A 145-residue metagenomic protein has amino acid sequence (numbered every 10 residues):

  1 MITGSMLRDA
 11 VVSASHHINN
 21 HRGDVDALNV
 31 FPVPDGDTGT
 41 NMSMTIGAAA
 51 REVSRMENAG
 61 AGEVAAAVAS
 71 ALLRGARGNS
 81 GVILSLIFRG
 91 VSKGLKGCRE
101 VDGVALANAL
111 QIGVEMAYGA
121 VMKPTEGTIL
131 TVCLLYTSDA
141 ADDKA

Functional and structural regions predicted by a protein language model:
M1-N29: N-terminal amphipathic/basic leader segments beginning at the initiator methionine
G4, H21, R51-L72, I87 (+3 more regions): Transmembrane helical cores of multi-pass ion-transport proteins
S13, H17, N41, A48 (+2 more regions): Charged, amphipathic alpha-helical oligomerization/scaffolding segments
N20-V25, N29-F31, T38-V53, A65 (+1 more regions): N-terminal cofactor/phosphate-binding cores enriched in small/glycine residues, especially glycine-rich loops such as
D24-V33, A61, A120-I129: Flexible, glycine/charged-enriched surface loops at secondary-structure junctions
P32-M42, A71-F88: Conserved phosphate/anionic-ligand binding catalytic regions in large, soluble enzymes, centered on
E100-L135: A structural-propensity feature for long, helix-poor, extended segments
Y136-A145: Single conserved hydrophobic/aromatic residue that forms the stacking wall/gate of nucleotide- or nucleobase-binding
